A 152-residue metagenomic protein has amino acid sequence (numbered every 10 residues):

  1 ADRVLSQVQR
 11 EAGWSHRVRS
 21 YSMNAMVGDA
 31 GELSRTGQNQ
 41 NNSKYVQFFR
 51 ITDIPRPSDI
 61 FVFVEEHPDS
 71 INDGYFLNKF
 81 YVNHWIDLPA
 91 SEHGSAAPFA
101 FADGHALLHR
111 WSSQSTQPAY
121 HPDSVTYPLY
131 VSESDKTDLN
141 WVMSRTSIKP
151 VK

Functional and structural regions predicted by a protein language model:
A1-K152: Short, well-structured segments within or immediately adjacent to enzyme catalytic domains that line ligand-binding
